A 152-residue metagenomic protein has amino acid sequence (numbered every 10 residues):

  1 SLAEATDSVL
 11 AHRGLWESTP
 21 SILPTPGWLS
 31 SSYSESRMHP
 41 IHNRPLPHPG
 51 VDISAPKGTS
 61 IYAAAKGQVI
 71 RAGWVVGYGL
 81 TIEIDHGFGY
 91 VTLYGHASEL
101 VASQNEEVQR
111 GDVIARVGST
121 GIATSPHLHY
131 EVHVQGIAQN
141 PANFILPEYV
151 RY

Functional and structural regions predicted by a protein language model:
S1-W28, S32: Non-catalytic extracellular/periplasmic "stalk" and linker regions immediately N-terminal to catalytic or recognition
S21-Y152: Catalytic cores of peptidoglycan-degrading enzymes
